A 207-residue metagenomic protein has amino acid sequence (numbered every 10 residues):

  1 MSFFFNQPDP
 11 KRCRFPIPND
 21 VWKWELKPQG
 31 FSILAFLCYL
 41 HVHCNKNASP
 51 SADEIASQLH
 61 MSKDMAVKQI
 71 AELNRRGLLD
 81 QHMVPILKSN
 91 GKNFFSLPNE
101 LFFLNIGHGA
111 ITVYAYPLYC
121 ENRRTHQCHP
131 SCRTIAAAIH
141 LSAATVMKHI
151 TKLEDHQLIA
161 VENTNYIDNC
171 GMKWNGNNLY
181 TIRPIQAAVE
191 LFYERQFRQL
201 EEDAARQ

Functional and structural regions predicted by a protein language model:
M1-Q207: Electropositive, intrinsically flexible nucleic-acid-contacting patches
